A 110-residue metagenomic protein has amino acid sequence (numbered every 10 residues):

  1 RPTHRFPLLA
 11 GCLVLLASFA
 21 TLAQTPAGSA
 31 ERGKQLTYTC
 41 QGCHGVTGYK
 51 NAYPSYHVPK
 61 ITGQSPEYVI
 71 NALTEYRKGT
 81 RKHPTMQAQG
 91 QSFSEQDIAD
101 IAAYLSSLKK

Functional and structural regions predicted by a protein language model:
R1-H4: N-terminal secretory signal peptides that target proteins for export/translocation
L9-S18: Bacterial N-terminal signal peptides
F19-T37, Y49: Electrostatic cytochrome c docking/interface patches
Q24, K109-K110: Short, solvent-exposed mixed-charge patches
G33, Y38-V46, I101: The canonical Cys-X-X-Cys-His
N51-K60, E75-K109: Axial heme c-ligation environment in periplasmic c-type cytochrome domains
G63: Conserved strand-loop elements at the edges of beta-sheets that form or border functional pockets
